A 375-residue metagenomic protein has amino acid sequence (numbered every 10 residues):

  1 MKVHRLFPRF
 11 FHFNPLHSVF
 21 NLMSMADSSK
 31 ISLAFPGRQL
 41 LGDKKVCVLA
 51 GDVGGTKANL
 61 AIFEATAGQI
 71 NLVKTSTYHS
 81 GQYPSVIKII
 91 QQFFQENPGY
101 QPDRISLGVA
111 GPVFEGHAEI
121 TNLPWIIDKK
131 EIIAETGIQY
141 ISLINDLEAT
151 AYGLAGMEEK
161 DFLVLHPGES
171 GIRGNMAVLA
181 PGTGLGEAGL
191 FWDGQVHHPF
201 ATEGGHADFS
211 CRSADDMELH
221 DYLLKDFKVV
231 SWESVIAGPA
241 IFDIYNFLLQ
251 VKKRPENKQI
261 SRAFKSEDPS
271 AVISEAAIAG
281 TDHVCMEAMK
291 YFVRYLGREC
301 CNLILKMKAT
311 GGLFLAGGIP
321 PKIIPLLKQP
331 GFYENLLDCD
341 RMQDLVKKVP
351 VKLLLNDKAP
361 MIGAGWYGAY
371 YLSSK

Functional and structural regions predicted by a protein language model:
L6, F10-Q101, E218-K375: ATP-binding/phosphotransfer module of carbohydrate and carboxylate kinases, centering on a glycine-rich
D27-D43, L143-M176: Conserved phosphate-binding catalytic cores of ATP/NTP-utilizing and phosphoryl-transfer enzymes
A58, P112-F114, G184-A188, D243 (+1 more regions): Short, acidic Gly/Pro/Ser/Thr-rich loop/turn segments
N97-L143, A151-D161, V178, K322-P325: Short beta-strand-loop/turn "lid" adjacent to the catalytic site in phosphate-handling enzymes
L107-G111, P181-T183, T310-P320: Glycine-rich beta-strand-to-loop/alpha-helix junction loops that act as flexible
N122-L123, S142-A149, G168-G171, V178-P181 (+1 more regions): Active-site nucleophile and cofactor-binding loops and adjacent substrate-binding regions of central metabolic enzymes
D161-E233, G238, G331-L337, R341-Q343: Glycine-rich phosphate-binding loop of actin/hexokinase-like ATP-binding domains
